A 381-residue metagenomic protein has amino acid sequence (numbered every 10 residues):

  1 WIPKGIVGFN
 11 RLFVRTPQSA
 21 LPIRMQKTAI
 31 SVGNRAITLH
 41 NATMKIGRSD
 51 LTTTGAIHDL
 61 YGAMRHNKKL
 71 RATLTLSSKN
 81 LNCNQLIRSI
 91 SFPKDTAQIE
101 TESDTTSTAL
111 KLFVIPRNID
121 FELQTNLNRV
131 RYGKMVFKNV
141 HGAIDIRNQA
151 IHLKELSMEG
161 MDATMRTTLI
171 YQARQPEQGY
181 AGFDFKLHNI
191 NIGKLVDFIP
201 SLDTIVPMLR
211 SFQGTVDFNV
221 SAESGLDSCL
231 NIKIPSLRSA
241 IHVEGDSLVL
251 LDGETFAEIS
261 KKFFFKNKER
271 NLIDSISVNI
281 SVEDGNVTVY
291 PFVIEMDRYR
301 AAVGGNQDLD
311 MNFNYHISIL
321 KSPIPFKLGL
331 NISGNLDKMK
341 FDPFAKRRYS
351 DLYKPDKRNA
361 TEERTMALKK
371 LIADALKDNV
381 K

Functional and structural regions predicted by a protein language model:
W1-Q26, S31-R35, S49-L156, G160-S275 (+2 more regions): Membrane-proximal interfacial segments on either side of biological membranes
I37-L39: Long, hydrophobic/aromatic-enriched structural stretches that serve as scaffold segments
V282-D310: Extended serine/threonine-enriched, polar tracts that run as long, contiguous segments within proteins
